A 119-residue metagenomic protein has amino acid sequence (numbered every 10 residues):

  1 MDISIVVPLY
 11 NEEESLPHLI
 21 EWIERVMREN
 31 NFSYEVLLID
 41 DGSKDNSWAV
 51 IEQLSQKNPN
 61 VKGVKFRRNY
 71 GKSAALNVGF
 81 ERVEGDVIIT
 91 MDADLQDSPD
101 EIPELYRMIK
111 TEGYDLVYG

Functional and structural regions predicted by a protein language model:
M1-G119: Structured catalytic core of nucleotide-sugar glycosyltransferases
